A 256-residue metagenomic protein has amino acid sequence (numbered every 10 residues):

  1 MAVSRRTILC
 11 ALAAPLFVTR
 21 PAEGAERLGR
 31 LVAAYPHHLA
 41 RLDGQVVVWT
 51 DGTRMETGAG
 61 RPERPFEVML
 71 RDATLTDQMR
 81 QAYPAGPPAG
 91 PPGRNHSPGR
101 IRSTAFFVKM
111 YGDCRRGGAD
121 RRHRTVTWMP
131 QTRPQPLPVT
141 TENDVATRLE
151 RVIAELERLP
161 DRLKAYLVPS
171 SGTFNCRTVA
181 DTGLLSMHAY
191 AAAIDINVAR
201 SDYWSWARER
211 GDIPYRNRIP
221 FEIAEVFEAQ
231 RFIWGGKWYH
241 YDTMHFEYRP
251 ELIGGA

Functional and structural regions predicted by a protein language model:
M1, P21-E26, W238-H240: Generic structural signal for short, solvent-exposed loop/turn connectors between secondary structure elements
M1-T7: Bacterial N-terminal signal peptides that target proteins for export
T7-E23: N-terminal export signals
G29-R30, A34-K237: Cell-envelope/glycan interface and biosynthesis
I233-A256: A cross-kingdom marker for long, charged
